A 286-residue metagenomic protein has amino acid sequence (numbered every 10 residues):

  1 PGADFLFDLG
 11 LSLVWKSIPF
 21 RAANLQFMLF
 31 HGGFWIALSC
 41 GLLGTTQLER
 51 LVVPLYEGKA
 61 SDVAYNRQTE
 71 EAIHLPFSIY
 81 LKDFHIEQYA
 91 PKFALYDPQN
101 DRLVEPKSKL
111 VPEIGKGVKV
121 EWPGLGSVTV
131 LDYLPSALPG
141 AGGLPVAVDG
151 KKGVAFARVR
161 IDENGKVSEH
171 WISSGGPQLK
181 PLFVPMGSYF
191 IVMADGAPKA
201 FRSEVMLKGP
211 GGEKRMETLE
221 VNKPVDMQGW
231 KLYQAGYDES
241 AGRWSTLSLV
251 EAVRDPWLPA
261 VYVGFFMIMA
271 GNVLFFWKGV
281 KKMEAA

Functional and structural regions predicted by a protein language model:
P1-A286: Solvent-exposed, non-transmembrane regions of integral membrane proteins
